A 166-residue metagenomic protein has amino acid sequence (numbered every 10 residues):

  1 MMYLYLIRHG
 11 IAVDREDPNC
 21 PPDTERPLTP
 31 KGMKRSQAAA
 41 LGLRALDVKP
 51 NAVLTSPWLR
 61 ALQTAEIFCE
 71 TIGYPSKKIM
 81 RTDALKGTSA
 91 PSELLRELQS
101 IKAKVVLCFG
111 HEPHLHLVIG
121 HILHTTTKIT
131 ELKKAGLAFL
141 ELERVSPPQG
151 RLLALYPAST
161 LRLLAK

Functional and structural regions predicted by a protein language model:
M2-L85, S89, L115, K128-A135: Active-site-proximal alpha-helix that buttresses catalytic centers in soluble enzyme cores
L4, A103-G110: Generic beta-sheet signal
G42, I67, T71, S100 (+3 more regions): Active-site catalytic microenvironments for nucleophilic, acid-base chemistry
L46-V48, S100-K104: Glycine-rich phosphate-binding loop signature in dinucleotide/nucleotide-binding domains
E112-H121, L164-K166: Extended, charge-rich low-complexity interaction segments
L123-R151, P157-L163: Domain-level recognition of soluble alpha/beta enzyme cores, biased toward histidine phosphatases/phosphomutases
